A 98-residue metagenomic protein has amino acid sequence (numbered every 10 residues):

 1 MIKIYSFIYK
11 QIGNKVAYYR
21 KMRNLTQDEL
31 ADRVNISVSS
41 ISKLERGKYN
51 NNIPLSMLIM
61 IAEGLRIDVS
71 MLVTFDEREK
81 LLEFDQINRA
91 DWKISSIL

Functional and structural regions predicted by a protein language model:
M1-Q11, L82-E83: A detector for short, charged/polar N-terminal pre-domain segments
F7, Q11-N14, N24-L25, I53-S56: Residue-level signal for the short linker/turn that defines the boundary of a DNA-recognition helix
N14-R33, D91-S96: Short basic helix-loop element that most often maps to the first helix and adjoining turn of HTH DNA-binding modules
V16, L30-A31, I41-L44, L72: Conserved hydrophobic/aromatic packing and binding residues within compact polymer-binding modules
T26, S37-S40, P54, D68: Short coil turns linking two alpha-helices in DNA-binding domains
N35-N51: Recognition helix of helix-turn-helix/homeodomain-like DNA-binding domains that insert into the DNA major groove
K48-E63: Short, basic-rich loop-to-helix N-cap that marks the start of a DNA-contacting helix
V73-L98: Short, charged recognition helix plus adjacent turn of helix-turn-helix-like nucleic-acid-binding domains
